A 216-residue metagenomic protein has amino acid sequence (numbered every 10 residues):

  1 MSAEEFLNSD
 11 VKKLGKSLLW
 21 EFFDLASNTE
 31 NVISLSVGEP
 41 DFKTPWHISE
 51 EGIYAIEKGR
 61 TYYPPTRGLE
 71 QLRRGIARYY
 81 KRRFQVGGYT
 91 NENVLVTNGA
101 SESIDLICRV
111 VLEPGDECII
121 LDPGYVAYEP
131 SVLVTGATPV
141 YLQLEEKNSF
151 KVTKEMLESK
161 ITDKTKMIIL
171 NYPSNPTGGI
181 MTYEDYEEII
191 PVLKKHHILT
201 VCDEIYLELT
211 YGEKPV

Functional and structural regions predicted by a protein language model:
N8-G99, L106: N-terminal small-domain helix-loop-helix segment of the aminotransferase-like
F22, Y128, I189: Aromatic/hydrophobic pocket-lining residues that form π-stacking "cages" and hydrophobic walls in ligand
T29, T135, K195-H196: Helix C-cap/helix->beta junction micro-motif
N93, V110-V132: Conserved PLP-anchoring active-site segment centered on the Schiff-base-forming lysine
V134-V140: A short helix-loop-beta submotif of the ANL/AMP-binding
V140, E146-P215: Active-site phosphate-binding strand-loop segment of PLP-dependent enzymes
